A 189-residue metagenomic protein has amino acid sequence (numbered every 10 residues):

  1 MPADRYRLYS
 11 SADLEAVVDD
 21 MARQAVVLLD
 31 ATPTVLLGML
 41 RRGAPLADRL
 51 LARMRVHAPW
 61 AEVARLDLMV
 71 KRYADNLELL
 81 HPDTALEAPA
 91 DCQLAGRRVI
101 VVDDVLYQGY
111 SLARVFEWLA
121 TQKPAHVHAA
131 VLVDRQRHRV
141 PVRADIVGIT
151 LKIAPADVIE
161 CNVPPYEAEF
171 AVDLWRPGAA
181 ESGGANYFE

Functional and structural regions predicted by a protein language model:
M1-E189: PRPP-associated nucleotide enzymes
